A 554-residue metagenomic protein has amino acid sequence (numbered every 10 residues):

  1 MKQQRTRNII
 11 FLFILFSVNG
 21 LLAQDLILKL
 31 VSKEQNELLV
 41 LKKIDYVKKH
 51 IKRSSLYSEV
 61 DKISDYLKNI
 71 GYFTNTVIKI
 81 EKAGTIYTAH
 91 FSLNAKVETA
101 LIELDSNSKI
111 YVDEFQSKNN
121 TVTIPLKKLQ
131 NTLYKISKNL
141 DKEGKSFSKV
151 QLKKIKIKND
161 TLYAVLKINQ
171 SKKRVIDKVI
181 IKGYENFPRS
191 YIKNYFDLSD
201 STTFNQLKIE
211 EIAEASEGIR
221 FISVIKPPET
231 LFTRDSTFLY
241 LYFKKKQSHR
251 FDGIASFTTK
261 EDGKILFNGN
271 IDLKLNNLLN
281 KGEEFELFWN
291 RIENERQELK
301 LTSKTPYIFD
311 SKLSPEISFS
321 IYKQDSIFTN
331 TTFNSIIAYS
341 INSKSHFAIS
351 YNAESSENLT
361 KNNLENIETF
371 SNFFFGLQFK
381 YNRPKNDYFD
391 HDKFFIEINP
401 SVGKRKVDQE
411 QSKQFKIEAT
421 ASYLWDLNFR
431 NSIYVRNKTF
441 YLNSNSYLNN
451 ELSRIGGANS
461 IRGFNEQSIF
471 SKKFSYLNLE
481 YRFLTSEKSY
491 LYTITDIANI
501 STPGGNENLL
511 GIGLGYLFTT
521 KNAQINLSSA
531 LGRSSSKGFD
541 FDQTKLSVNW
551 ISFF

Functional and structural regions predicted by a protein language model:
M1-K29, F554: Bacterial Sec-dependent N-terminal signal peptides
Q24-E34, I44-T259, N270-D272, E286-E293 (+2 more regions): Periplasmic polypeptide-binding modules associated with outer-membrane biogenesis and secretion
Y72, Y322-F328, G403-K413, S536-F539: Outer-membrane beta-barrel proteins
N205-K208, I212-P227, L231-E397, W425 (+7 more regions): Gram-negative/organellar outer-membrane beta-barrel architecture
T258-E261, G376-S486, T493-I497: C-terminal outer-membrane beta-barrel translocator/porin domains of Gram-negative envelope proteins and their
S355-E357, K404, Y441-N443, N499-S501 (+1 more regions): Feature marks short, surface-exposed loop/turn motifs that line or immediately flank catalytic pockets and channel
N478-E480, L509-L517: Short glycine-rich, acidic/polar surface loops and turns
T485, Y490-G513: C-terminal hydrophobic structural anchor segments that stabilize assembly/packing rather than catalytic chemistry
